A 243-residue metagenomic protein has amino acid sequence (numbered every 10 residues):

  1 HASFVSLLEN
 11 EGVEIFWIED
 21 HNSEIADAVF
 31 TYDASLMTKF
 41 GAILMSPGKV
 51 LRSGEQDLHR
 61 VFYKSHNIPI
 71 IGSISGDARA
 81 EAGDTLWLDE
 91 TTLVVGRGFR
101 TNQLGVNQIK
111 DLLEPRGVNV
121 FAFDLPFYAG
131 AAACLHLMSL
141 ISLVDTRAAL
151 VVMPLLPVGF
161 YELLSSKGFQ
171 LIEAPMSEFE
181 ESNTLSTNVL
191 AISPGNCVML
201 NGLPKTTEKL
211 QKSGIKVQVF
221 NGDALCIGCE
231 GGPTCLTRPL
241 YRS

Functional and structural regions predicted by a protein language model:
H1-S243: The feature marks the mature, well-folded catalytic cores of soluble enzymes
